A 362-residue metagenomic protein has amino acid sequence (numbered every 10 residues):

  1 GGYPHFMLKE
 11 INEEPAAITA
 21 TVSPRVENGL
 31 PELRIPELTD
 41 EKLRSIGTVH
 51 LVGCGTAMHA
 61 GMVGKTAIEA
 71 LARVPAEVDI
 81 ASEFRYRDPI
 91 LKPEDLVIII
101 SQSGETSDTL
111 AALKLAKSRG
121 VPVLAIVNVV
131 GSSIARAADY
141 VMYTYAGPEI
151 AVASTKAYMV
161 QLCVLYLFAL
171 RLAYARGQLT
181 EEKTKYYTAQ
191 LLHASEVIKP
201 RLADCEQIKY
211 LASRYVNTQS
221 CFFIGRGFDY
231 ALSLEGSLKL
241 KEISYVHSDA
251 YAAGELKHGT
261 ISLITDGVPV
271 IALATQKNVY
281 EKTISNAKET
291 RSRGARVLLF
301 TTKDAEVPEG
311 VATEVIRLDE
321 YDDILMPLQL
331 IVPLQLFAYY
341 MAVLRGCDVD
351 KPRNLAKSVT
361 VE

Functional and structural regions predicted by a protein language model:
G1-E362: A SIS-like phosphosugar-recognition module
